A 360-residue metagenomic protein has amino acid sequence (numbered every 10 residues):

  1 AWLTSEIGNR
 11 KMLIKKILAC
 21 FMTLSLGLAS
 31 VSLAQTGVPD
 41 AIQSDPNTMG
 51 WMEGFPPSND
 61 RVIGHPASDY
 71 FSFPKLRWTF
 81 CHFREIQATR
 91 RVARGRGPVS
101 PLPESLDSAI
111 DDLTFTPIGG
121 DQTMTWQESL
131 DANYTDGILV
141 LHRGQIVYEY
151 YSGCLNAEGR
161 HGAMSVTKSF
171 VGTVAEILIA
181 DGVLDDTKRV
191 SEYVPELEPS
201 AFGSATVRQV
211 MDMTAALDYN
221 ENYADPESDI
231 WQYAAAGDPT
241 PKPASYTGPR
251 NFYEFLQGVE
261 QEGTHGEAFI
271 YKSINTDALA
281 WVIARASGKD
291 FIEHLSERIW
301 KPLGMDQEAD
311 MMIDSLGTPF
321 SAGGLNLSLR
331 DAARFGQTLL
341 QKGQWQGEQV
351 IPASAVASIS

Functional and structural regions predicted by a protein language model:
T4, G8, S32-L155, D212 (+1 more regions): N-terminal leader/targeting segments and the immediately adjacent pre-domain N-terminus
R10-C20: Bacterial N-terminal signal peptides that target proteins for export
A19-A29: Bacterial N-terminal signal peptides
E128-L139, S152-V183, T187-A201, A205 (+2 more regions): Short active-site loop at a secondary-structure junction that contains or immediately precedes the catalytic residue(s)
G144, G162-D186, V210, L279-I283 (+1 more regions): Active-site SXXK
Q145-Y150, S191-E192, P226-T264, D290-E308: Short, charged, amphipathic alpha-helices and their helix-cap/turn boundaries
A180-N222, G258, I274, A286-G323 (+1 more regions): Active-site helix/loop module of the DD-peptidase/beta-lactamase fold, centered on the serine-lysine SxxK catalytic
R250, E254-E260, E267-F269, S287 (+2 more regions): Penicillin-binding protein/beta-lactamase superfamily catalytic region
